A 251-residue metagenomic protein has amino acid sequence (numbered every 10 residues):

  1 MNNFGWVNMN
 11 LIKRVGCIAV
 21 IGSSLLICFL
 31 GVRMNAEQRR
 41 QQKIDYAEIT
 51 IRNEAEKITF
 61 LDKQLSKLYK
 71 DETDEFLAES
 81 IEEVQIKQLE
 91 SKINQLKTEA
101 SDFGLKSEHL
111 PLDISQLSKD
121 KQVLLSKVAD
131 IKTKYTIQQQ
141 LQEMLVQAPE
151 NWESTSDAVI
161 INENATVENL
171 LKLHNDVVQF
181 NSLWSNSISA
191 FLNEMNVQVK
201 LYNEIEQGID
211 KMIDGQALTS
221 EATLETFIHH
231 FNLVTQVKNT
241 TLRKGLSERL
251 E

Functional and structural regions predicted by a protein language model:
N2-E251: Amphipathic alpha-helical assembly segments used for oligomerization, scaffolding, or translocation
